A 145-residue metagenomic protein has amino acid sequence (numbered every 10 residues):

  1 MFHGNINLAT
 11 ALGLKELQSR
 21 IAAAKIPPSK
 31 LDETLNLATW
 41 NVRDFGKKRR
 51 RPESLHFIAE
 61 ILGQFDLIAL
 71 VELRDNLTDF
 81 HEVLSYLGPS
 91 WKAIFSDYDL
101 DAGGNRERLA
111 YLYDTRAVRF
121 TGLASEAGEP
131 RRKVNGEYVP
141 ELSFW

Functional and structural regions predicted by a protein language model:
M1-W145: Divalent cation-coordinating acidic motifs and surrounding scaffolds that mediate Ca2+/Mg2+/Mn2+/Zn2+-dependent binding
